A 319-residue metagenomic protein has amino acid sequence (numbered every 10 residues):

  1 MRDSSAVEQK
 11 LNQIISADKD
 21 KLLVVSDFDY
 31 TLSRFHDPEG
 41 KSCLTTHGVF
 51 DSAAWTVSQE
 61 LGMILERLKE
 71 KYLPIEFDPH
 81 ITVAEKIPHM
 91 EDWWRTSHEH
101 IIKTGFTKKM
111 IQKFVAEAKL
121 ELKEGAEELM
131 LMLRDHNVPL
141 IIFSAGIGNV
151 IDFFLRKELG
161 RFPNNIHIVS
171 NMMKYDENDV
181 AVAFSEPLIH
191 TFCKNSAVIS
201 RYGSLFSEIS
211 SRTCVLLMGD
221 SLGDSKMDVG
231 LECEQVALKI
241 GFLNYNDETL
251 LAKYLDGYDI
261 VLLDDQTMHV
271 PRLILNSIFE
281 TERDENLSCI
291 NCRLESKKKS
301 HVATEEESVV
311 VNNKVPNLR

Functional and structural regions predicted by a protein language model:
M1-V180, Y254, Y258: Alpha-helical substrate-recognition element adjacent to the catalytic core
E117-I141, G146-R319: C-terminal cap/substrate-recognition subdomain and adjoining C-terminal extension of metal-dependent phosphatase-like
